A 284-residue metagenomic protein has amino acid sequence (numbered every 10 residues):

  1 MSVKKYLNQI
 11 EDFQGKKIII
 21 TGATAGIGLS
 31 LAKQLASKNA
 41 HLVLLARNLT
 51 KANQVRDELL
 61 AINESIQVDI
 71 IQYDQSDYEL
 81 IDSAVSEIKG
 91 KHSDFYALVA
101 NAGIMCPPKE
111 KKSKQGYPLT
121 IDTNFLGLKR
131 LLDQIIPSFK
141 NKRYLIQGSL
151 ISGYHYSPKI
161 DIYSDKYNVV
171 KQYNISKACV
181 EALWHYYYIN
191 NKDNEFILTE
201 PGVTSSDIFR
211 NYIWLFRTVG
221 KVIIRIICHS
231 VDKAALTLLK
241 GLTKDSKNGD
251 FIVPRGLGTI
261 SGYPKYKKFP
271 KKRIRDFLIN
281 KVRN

Functional and structural regions predicted by a protein language model:
K17, T24-G26: Conserved glycine-rich cofactor-binding loop
T21, F95-G103, N124, I146-S149 (+1 more regions): Rossmann-fold scaffold of SDR-type NAD(P)-dependent oxidoreductases
K38-Q54: Conserved glycine-rich Rossmann-like NAD(P)H-binding loop of the short-chain dehydrogenase/reductase
I62-E79: Rossmann-fold cofactor-recognition segment
S76-K91: Conserved Rossmann-fold cofactor-binding substructure of NAD(P)-dependent oxidoreductases
I104, P108-K109, P118, R143-D193 (+2 more regions): Catalytic loop of short-chain dehydrogenase/reductase
S113-K129, V180: Catalytic Tyr-X3-Lys loop
K221-Y263, P270, D276-N280: C-terminal helical subdomain
